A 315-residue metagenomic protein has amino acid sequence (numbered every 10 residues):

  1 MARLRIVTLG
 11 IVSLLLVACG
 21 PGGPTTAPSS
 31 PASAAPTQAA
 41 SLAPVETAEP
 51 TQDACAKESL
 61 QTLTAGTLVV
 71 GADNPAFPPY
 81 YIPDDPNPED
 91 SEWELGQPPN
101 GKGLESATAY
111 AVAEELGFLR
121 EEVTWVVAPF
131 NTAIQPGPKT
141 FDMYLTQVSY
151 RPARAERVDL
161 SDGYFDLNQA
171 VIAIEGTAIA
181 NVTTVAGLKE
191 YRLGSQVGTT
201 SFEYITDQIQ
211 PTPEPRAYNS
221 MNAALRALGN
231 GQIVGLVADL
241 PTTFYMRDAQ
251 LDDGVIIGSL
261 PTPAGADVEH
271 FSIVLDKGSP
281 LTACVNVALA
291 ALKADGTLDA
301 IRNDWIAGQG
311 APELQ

Functional and structural regions predicted by a protein language model:
L14-A18: C-terminal motif of bacterial Sec signal peptides marking the signal peptidase cleavage site
C19-S29: Bacterial lipoprotein signal-peptidase II cleavage site
G20, A39-Q52, Q61-T62, T108 (+5 more regions): Extended ligand-binding regions for polar small-molecule ligands
L42, E49-L145: Extracytoplasmic small-molecule ligand-binding "clamshell" domains of the periplasmic binding protein/Venus flytrap
V112, P136-P138, L188, L228-G229 (+2 more regions): Hydrophobic residues within well-ordered alpha-helices
L119-G187: Acidic, polar ligand-binding/catalytic clefts
T132, Q147-R157, Y204-D207, G229 (+1 more regions): A ligand-binding cleft/hinge motif common to bilobed small-molecule-binding domains
F165-A173, D248-L289, G308-Q315: Periplasmic-binding protein-like
